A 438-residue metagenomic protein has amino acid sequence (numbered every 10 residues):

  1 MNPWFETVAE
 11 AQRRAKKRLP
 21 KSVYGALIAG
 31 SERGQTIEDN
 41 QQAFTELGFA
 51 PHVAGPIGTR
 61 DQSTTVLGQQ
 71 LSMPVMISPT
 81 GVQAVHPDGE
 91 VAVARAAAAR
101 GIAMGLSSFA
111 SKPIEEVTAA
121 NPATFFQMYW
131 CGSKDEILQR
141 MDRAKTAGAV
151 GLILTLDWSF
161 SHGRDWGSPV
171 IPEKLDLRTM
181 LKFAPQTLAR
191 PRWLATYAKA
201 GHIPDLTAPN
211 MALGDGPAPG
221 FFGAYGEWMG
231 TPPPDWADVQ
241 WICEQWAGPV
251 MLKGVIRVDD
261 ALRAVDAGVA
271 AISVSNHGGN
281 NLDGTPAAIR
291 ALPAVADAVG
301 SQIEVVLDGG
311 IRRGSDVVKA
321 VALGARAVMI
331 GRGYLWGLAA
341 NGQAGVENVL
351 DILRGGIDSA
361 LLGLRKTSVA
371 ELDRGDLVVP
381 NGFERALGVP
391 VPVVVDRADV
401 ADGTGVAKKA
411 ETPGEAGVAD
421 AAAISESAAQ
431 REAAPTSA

Functional and structural regions predicted by a protein language model:
M1-L71, L175-P234, E371-R374, V378-V395 (+1 more regions): An N-cap/entry alpha-helix motif that binds or orients negatively charged groups
P20, I77, A97, L154 (+5 more regions): Conserved, mostly hydrophobic/aromatic
S72-F109: Glycine-rich active-site/cofactor-binding loop and its immediate structural neighborhood
V75-S78, M104-L106, T124-M128, L152 (+4 more regions): Hydrophobic faces of well-ordered beta-strands that scaffold small-molecule active sites in alpha/beta enzyme cores
I114-N121, V265: Acidic (Asp/Glu)-rich catalytic clusters
Q139-L152, L156-L307, L323-A325: Alpha/beta enzyme core
A288-A294, A339-I357: C-terminal helical cap(s) of enzyme catalytic domains, especially alpha/beta-barrels
V394-S437: Intrinsically disordered, low-complexity terminal tails and inter-domain linkers enriched for S/T/G/P/D/E
